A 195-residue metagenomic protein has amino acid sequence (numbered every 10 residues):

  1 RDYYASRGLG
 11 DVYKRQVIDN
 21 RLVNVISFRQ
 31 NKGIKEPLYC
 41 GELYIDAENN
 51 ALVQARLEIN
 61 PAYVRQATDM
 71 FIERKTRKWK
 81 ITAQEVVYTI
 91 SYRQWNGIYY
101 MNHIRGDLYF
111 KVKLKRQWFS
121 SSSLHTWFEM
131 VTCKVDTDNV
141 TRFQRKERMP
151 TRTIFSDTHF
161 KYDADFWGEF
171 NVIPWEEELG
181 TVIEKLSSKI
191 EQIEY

Functional and structural regions predicted by a protein language model:
D2-L9, Y13: Single conserved hydrophobic/aromatic residue that forms the stacking wall/gate of nucleotide- or nucleobase-binding
G8-L9, G97, R148, W167: Short linear sequence elements within intrinsically disordered, low-complexity coil regions
D11, V23-D138: Gly/Pro-enriched, hydrophobic low-complexity segments that function as extracytoplasmic propeptides/linkers
D19-N20: Short acidic/glycine-enriched loop/turn segments that link adjacent beta-strands
D107-Y195: Secretory-pathway-linked proteins and extracytosolic
